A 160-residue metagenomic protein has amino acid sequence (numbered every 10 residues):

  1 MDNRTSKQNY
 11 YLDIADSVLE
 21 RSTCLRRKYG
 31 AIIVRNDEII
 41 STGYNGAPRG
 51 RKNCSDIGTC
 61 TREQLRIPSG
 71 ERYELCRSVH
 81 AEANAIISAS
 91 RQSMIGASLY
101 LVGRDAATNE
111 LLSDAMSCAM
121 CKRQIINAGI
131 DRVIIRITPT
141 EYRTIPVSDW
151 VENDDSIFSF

Functional and structural regions predicted by a protein language model:
D2-K28: Short, basic/aromatic recognition patches
T5-S6, L12-D13, S41-F160: Zn2+-dependent cytidine deaminase-like catalytic core
R21-C24, I32-V34, S90: Short secondary-structure boundary/capping segments within folded domains
K28-T42, I134: Short beta-strand scaffold segments in enzyme catalytic cores
